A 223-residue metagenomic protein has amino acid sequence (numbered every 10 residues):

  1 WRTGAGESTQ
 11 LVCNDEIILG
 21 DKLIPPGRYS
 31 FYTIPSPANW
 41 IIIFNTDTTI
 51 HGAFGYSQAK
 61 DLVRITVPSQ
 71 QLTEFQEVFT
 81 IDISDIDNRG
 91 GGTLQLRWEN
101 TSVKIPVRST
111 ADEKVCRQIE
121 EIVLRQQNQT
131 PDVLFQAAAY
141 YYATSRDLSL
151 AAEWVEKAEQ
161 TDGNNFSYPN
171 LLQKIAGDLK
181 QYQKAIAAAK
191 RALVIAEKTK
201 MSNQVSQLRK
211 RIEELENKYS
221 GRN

Functional and structural regions predicted by a protein language model:
W1-P26, Y32-D132, G163: Extended, well-structured beta-strand/loop surface patches that form recognition or cofactor-anchoring regions within
D21-L23, K180, K200: Glycine-centered helix-boundary capping/hinge motifs
I34, A143, Q160, V194-K198 (+2 more regions): Sec-exported extracytoplasmic/periplasmic mature domains
Q71-L96, Y140-K157, A188-E197: A broadly tuned preference for mixed-charge, low-complexity surface segments
E120-K184, R191-I195: Alpha-helical adaptor scaffolds
D178-A188, K198, I212-N223: Alpha-helical linker/edge segments of TPR/alpha-solenoid repeat scaffolds and analogous pre-/post-domain helices
N203-Q204: Outer-membrane beta-barrel translocator/channel fold
